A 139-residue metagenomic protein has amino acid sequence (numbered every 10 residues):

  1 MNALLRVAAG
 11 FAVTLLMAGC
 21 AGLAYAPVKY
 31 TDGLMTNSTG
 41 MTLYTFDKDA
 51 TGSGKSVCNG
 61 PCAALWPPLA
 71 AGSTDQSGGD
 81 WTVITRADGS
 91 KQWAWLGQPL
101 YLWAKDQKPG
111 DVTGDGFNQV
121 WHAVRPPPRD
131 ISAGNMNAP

Functional and structural regions predicted by a protein language model:
M1-R6: Positively charged n-region of N-terminal signal peptides that target proteins for export
V7-A8, T85: Generic detector of short alpha-helix boundary/capping microenvironments and adjacent low-complexity segments
A8-A18: Bacterial N-terminal signal peptides
C20-P139: Compact beta-sheet-dominated domain cores in extracellular/mature segments
